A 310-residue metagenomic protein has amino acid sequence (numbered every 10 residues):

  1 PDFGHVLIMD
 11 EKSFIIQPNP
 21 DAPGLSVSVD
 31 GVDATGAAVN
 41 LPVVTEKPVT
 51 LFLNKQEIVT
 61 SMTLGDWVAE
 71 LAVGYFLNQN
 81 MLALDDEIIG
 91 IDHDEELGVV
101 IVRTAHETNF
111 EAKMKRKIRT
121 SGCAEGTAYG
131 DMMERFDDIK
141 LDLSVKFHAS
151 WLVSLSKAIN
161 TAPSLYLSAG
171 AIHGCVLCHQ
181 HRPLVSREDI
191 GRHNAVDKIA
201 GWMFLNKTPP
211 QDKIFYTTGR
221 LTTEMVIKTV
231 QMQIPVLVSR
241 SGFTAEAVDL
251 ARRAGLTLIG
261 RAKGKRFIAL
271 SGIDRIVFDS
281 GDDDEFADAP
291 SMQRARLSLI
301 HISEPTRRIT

Functional and structural regions predicted by a protein language model:
P1-I8: Short, Lys/Arg-enriched N-terminal segments with co-localized hydrophobic residues within the first ~10-30 amino acids
D10-G174, C178-H179, L184-S186: Intrinsically disordered, low-complexity regions enriched in acidic/Ser/Thr/Pro/Gln residues
D66, G191-R192: A short acidic/small-residue loop/turn micro-motif
H173, H193, H301: Histidine-centered active-site/metal-ligand motif
R192-G281: Feature captures the catalytic cores and cofactor-binding loops of soluble hydro-lyases/lyases that act on carboxylate
S271-L299: C-terminal domain-closing interface element
I300-T310: Single conserved hydrophobic/aromatic residue that forms the stacking wall/gate of nucleotide- or nucleobase-binding
